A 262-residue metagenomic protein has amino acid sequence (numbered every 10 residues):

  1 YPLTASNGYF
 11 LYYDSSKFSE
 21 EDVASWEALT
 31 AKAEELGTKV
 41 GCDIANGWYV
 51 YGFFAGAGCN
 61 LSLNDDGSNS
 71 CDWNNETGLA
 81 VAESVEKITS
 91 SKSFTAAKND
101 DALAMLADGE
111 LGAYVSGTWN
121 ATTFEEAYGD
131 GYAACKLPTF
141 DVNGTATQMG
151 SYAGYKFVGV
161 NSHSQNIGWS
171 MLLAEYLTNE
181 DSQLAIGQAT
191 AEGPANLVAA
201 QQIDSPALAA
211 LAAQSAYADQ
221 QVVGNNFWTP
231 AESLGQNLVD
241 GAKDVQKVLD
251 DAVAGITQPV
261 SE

Functional and structural regions predicted by a protein language model:
Y1-A24, I44-G67, Y152-V160, F227-G235: Periplasmic solute-binding protein
Y1-S15, T38-G41, T145-G150, Q214-Q221: A structural signal for short loop-to-beta-strand junctions that line the ligand-binding cleft of periplasmic/secreted
E21, L36-V40, N60-A80, T139-M149: Short, solvent-exposed loop/beta-turn-alpha elements that line the ligand-binding surface or hinge of extracytoplasmic
A24-A28, F94-D108, W119: Short helix-initiation/N-cap motifs at beta->coil->alpha
A33, S68-K98: Glycine-centered hinge/linker elements that transmit conformational signals in sensory and ligand-binding systems
L36-K39, D108-S116, D130: Alpha-to-beta junction loops
E126-A189: Extracytoplasmic/periplasmic substrate-recognition and gating elements
Y152, Q188-G193, S205-E262: C-terminal capping/gating helix-and-loop segments adjacent to ligand/active sites or protein-protein/ligand interfaces
